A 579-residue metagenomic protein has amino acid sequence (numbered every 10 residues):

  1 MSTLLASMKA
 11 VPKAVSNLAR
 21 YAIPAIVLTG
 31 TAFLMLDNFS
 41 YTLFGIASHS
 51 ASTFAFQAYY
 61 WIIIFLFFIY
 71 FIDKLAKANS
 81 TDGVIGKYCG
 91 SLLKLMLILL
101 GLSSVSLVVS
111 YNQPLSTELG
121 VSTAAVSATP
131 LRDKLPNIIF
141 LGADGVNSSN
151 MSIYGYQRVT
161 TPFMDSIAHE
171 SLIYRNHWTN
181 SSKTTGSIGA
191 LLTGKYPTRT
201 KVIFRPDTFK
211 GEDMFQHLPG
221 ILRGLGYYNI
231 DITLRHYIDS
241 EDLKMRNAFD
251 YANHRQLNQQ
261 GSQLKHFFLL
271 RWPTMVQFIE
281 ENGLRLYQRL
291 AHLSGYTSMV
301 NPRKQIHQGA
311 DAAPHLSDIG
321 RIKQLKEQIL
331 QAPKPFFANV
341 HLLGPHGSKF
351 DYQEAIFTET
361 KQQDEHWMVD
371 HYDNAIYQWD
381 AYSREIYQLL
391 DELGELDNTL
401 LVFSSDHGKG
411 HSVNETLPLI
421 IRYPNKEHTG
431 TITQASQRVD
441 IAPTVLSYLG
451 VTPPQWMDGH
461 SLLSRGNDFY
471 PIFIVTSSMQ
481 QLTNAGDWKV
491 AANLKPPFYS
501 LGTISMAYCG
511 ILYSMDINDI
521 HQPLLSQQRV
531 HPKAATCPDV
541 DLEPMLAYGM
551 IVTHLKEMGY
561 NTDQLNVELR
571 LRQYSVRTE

Functional and structural regions predicted by a protein language model:
M1-I26, G30-G45, H49, Q57 (+10 more regions): Membrane-interface soluble catalytic domains
C89-L95, S103-K134, L316-F336, I356-T399 (+3 more regions): A long, amphipathic alpha-helix that forms part of the scaffold/cap immediately adjacent to metal-dependent active
P130-P136, N147-L264: His/Cys-centered metal/cofactor-coordination and adjacent catalytic loops
K134-I138, E170-R175, R223-I230, A332-A338 (+3 more regions): Loop/turn elements at helix/coil->beta-strand transitions in domains of secreted/extracellular proteins
G142, W178, D231-T233, F336-G344 (+4 more regions): Short beta-strand segments
S148, F163, N374-K426, A442-T452 (+1 more regions): Metal-dependent active-site segment of extracytoplasmic phospho-/sulfohydrolases and closely related
D242-L330: Formylglycine-dependent
H292-Q308, K323-N374, Q378, G410-P418 (+1 more regions): Active-site His/acidic residue clusters
